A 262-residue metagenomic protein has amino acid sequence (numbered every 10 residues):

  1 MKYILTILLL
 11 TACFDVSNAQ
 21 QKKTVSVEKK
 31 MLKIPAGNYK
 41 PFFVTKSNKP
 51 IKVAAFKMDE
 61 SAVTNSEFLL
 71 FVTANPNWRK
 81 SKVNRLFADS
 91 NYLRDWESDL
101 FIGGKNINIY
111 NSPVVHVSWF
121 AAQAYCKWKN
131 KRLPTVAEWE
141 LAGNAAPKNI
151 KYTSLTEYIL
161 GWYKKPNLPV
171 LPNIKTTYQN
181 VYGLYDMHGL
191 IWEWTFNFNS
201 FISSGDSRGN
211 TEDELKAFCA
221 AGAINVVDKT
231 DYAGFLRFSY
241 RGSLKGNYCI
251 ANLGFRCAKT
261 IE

Functional and structural regions predicted by a protein language model:
I4-A12: Sec-dependent N-terminal signal peptides
V25-N91, V117-F120, G189: A short glycine-rich, aromatic-capped structural motif
K33, K40, L100-G242, G246 (+1 more regions): Functional-site microenvironments in short loops/helix caps that host divalent-cation chemistry
V63, N197-N199, E262: Acidic glycine-/aspartate-rich tracts in secreted/extracellular proteins
S90-I102: Short, flexible, mixed-charge acidic loops at enzyme active sites
A251-E262: Short, structured beta-strand segments at or near domain termini in extracellular proteins/domains
